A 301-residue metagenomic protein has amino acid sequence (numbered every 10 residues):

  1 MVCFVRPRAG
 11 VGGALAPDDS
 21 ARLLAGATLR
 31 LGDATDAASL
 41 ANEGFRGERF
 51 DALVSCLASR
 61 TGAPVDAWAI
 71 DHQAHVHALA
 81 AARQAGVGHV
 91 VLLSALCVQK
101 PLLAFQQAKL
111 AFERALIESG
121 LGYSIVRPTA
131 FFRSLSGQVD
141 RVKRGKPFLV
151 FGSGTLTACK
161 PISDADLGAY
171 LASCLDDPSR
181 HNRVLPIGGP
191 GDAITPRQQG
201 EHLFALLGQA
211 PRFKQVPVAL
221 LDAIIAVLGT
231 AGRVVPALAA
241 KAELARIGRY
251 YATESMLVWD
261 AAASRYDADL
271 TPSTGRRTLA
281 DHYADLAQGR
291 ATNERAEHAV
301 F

Functional and structural regions predicted by a protein language model:
M1-P7: Conserved glycine-rich Rossmann-like NAD(P)H-binding loop of the short-chain dehydrogenase/reductase
R6, A16, A85, Q99-P211 (+2 more regions): Oxidoreductase cofactor-interface core, primarily capturing Rossmann-like NAD(P)-dependent enzymes
G10-G13, D18-Q84, C97-Q99: NAD(P)H-binding glycine-rich loop region in Rossmannoid oxidoreductase-like domains and their noncatalytic homologs
T35, I70, C159-A165, I194 (+1 more regions): Residue-level signal for the nucleotide or nucleotide-sugar donor/cofactor binding architecture
L79, D164-A172, R276-A284: Short, amphipathic alpha-helical "lid/cap" segments that border enzyme active or binding sites
G88-S94: Short beta-strand segments at enzyme active-site cores
A219-F301: A hydrophobic C-terminal alpha-helical subdomain
